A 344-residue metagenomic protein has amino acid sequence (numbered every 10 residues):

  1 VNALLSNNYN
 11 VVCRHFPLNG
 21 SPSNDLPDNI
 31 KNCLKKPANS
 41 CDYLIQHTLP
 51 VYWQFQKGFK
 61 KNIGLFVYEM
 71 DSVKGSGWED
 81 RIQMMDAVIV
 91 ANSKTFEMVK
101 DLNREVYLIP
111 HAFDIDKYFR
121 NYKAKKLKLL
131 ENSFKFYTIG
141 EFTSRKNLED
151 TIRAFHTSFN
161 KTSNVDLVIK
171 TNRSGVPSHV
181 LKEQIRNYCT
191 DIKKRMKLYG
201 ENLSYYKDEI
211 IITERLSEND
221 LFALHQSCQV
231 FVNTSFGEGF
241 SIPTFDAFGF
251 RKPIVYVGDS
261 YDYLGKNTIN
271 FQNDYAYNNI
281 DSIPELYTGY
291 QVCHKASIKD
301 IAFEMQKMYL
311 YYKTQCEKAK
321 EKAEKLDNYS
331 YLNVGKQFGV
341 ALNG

Functional and structural regions predicted by a protein language model:
N19-L102: Extended catalytic core of nucleotide-activated donor transferases of GT-like folds
S76-G77, F113-S133: Acidic anion/phosphate-binding donor-loop and adjacent secondary structure in glycosyltransferase catalytic cores
K128-K146, I152-F155, L167-I169: Conserved donor-binding/catalytic core segment of Leloir-type glycosyltransferases
S178-N219: Nucleotide-activated donor-binding/catalytic signature segment of Leloir-type glycosyltransferases, i.e., the conserved
E209, S217-C228, G249, D281: Short acidic alpha-helix that forms the nucleotide-activated donor recognition element in Leloir-type transferases
A223-G239, K252: Acidic donor-binding loop of glycosyltransferase active sites
Y263-K307: Change "using UDP/GDP/dTDP sugars" to "using nucleotide sugars
V292-F303, L310-V340: A charged, aromatic-enriched C-terminal amphipathic alpha-helix characteristic of glycosyltransferases across folds
